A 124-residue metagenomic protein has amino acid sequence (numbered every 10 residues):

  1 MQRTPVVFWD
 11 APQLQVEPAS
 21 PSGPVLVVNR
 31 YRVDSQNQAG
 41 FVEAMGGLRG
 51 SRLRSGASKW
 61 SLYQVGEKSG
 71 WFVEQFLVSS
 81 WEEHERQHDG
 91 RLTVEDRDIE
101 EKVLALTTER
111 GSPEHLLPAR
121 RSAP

Functional and structural regions predicted by a protein language model:
M1-V25, A39, E43, L104-P124: Intrinsic disorder in cytosolic terminal tails and internal cytosolic loops of multi-pass membrane transporters
M1-V7, G50-K59, L77-E114: An amphipathic, aromatic/His-enriched active-site/gating alpha helix that lines ligand/cofactor pockets
S22-D34: Short glycine-/aliphatic-rich beta-strand segments at the starts of folded cytosolic domains
Y31-N37, V78-E82: Structural beta->alpha junctions
A39-G46, T93, R97: Short, well-ordered alpha-helical segments
G46-V73: Short, glycine- and small/hydrophobic-rich beta-strand elements in well-ordered beta-sheets
E67-S69, R91, R120: Residue-level detector of flexible, active-site-proximal loop/helix-junction positions within diverse enzyme catalytic
